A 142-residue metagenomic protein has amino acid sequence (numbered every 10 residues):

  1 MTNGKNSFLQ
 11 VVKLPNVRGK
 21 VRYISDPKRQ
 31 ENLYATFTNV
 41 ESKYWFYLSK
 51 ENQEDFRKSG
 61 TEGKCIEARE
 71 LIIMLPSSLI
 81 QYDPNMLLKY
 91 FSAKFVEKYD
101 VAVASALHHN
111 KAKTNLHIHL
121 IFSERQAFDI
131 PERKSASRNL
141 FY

Functional and structural regions predicted by a protein language model:
M1-Y142: N-terminal nicking endonuclease/strand-transfer module with a His-rich metal-binding environment and a catalytic Tyr
